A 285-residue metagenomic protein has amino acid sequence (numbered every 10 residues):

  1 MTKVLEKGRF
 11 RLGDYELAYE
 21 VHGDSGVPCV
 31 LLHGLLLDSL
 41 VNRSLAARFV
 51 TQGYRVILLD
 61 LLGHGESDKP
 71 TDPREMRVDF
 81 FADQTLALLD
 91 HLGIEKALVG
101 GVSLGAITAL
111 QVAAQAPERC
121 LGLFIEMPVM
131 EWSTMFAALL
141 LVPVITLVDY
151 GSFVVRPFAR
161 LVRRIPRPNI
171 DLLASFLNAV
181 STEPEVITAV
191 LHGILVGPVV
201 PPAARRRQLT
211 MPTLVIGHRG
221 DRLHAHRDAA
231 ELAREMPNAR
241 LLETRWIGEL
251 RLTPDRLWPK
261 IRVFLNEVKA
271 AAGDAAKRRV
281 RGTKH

Functional and structural regions predicted by a protein language model:
Y15-D68: Conserved HGGG/HGGXW glycine-rich cap/lid loop of the alpha/beta-hydrolase fold
T51, L58-G100: Active-site loop/oxyanion-hole signature of alpha/beta-hydrolase fold enzymes
G101-G105, A109: Gly/Ala-rich beta-loop-alpha elbow adjacent to hydrolase catalytic centers
L110, A114-Q115, C120-Y150: Flexible "cap/lid" loop of the alpha/beta hydrolase fold
S175-A204: Hydrophobic, aromatic-rich cap/lid helix
L209, V215-G217: Short beta-strand/loop motif that positions the catalytic acidic residue of the alpha/beta-hydrolase fold
R222-D228: Conserved alpha/beta-hydrolase "acid-adjacent" motif
N238-H285: Catalytic active-site module of serine/aspartate enzymes centered on a nucleophile-bearing elbow/loop
